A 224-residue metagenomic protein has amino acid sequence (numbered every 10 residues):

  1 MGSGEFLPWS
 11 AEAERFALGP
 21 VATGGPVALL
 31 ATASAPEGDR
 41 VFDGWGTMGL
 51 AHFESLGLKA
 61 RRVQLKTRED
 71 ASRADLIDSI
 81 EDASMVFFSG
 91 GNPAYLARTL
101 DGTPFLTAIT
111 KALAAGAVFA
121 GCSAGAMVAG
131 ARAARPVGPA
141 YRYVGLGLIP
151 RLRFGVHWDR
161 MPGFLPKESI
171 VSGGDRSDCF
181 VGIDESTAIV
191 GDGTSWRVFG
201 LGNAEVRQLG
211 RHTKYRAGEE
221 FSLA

Functional and structural regions predicted by a protein language model:
M1-G24, A33-T47, A51-E54, A133-R135 (+1 more regions): C-terminal and late-domain segments of enzyme folds
G4-L7, R62-T67, L96-T99, W158: Short, flexible loop segments at the rims of nucleotide/cofactor-binding pockets, characterized by
A13-F16, D75, A108: A short acidic, amphipathic alpha-helical/loop segment
T23, E81-D82, A115, A217: Residue-level preference for short coil/turn positions at secondary-structure junctions
P26-A28: Conserved beta-strand elements of the Class I
S34-Y95: Portal/gating segments that form or line small-molecule/metal binding sites
R61-V63, F87-F88, F119-C122, F180-I183: General beta-strand structural signal in soluble alpha/beta enzymes
S89, Y95-G163: Class I SAM-dependent methyltransferase SAM-binding "motif I" and its flanking Rossmann-like core
